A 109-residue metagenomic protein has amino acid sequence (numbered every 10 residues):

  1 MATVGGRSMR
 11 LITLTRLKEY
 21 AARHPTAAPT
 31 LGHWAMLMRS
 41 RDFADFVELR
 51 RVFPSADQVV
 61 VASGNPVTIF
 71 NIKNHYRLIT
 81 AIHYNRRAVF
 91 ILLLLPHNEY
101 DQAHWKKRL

Functional and structural regions predicted by a protein language model:
M1-Y76, H83-F90, H97-L109: Basic, Lys/Arg-enriched alpha-helical interface segments
